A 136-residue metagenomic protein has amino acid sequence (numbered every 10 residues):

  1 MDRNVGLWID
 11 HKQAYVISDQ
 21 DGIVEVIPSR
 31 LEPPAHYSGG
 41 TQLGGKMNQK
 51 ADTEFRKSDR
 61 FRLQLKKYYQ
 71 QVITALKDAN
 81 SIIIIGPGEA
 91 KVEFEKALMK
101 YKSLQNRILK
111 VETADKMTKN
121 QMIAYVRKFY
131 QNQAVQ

Functional and structural regions predicted by a protein language model:
M1-Q136: Terminal alpha-helical anchor/extension segments at protein ends
